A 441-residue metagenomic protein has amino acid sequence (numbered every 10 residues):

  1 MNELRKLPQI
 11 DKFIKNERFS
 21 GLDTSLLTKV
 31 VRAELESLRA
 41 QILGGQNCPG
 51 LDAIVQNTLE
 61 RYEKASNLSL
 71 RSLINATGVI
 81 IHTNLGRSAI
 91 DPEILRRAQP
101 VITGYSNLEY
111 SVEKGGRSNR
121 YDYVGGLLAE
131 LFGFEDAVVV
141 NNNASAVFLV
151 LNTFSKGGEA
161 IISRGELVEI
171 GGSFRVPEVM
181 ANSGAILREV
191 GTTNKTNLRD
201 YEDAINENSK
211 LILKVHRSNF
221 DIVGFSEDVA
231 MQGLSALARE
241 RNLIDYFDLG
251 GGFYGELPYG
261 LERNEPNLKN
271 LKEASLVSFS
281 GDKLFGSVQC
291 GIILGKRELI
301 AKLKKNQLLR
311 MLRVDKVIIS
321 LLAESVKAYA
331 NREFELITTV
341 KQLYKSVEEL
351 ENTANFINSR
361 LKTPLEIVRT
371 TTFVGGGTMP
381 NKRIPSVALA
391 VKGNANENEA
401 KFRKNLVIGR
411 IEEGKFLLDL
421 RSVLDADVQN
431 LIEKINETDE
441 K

Functional and structural regions predicted by a protein language model:
M1-A65, S69: Long amphipathic alpha-helical segments
L7-P8, I74-G78, F285-V288, I384 (+1 more regions): Short Gly/Ser/Thr- and Asp/Glu-enriched loop/turn motifs at secondary-structure junctions
R32, E36, A40, A76-T77 (+1 more regions): Glycine-rich phosphate-binding segment of PLP-dependent enzymes
C48-I90, I94-A98: Long amphipathic N-terminal alpha/beta scaffold segment
S88-P92, R96, N331, K392-N396 (+2 more regions): PLP-dependent enzyme catalytic core of the Aspartate aminotransferase-like
K114-K327: Conserved PLP-enzyme active-site core in the AAT-like
I318-I319, A323-G375: Conserved PLP-dependent catalytic core of the aminotransferase class-I/II
E351-L424: Conserved C-terminal alpha-helix-loop-beta "cap" of PLP-dependent enzymes that closes/shapes the active-site mouth
